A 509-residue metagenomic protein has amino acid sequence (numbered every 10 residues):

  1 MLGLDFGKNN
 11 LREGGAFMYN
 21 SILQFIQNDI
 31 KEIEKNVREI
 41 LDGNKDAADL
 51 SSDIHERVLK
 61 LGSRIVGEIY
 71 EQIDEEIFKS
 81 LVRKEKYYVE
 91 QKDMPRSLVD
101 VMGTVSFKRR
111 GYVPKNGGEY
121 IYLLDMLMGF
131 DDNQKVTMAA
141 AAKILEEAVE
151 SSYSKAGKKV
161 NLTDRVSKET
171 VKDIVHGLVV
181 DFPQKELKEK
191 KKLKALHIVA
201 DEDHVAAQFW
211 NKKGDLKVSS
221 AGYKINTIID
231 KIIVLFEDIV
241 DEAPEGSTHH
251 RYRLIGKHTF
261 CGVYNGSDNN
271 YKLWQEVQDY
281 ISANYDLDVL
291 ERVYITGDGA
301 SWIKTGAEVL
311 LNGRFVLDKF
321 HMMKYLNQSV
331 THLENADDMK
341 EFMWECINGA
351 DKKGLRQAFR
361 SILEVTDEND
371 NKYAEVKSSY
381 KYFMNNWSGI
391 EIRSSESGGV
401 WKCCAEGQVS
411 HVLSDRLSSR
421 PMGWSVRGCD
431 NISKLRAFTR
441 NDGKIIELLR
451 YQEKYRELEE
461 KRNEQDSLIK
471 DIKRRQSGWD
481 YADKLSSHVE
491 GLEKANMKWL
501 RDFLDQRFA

Functional and structural regions predicted by a protein language model:
M1-G67, Y112-A509: Catalytic center-proximal scaffold of phosphoryl-transfer enzymes
L59-Y87: N-terminal accessory alpha/beta regions
E76-N133: An N-terminal low-complexity regulatory-tail signal and nearby short nucleic-acid-interaction modules
